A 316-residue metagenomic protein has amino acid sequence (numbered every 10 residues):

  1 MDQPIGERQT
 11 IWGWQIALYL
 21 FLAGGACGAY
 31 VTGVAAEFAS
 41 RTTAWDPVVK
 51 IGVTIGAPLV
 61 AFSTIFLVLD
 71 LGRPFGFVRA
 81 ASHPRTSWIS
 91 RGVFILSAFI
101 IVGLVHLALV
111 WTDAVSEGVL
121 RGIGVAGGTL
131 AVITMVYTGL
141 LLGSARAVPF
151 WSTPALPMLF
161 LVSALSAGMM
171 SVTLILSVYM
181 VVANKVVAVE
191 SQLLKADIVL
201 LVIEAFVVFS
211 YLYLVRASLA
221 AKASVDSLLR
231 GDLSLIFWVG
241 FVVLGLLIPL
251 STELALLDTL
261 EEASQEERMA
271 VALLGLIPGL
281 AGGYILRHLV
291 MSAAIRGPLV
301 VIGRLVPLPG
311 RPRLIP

Functional and structural regions predicted by a protein language model:
M1, S63-F66, V132-I133: Short, charged cytosolic
M1-G13, L18, R79-S87, A223 (+2 more regions): Extramembrane terminal tails and long inter-domain/linker segments of multi-pass membrane proteins
D2-Q3, V48, A61, G143 (+1 more regions): Short, flexible segments with low predicted structural confidence
G13, Y19-G25, E37-A44, T86-S87 (+3 more regions): Long, contiguous internal "core" modules enriched in hydrophobic/ aromatic residues
A29-I95, V102: Membrane helical hairpin/interfacial module
T64-L67, H106, L176, L286-A293: Charged/polar positions within long, soluble alpha-helices
